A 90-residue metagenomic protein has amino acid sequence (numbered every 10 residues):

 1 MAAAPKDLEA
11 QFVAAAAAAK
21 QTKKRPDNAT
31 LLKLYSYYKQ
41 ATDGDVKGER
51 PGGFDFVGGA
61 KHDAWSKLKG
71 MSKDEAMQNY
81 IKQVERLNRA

Functional and structural regions predicted by a protein language model:
A2-A90: A charge-rich, low-complexity, intrinsically flexible signal that marks solvent-exposed coils, linkers, repeats
